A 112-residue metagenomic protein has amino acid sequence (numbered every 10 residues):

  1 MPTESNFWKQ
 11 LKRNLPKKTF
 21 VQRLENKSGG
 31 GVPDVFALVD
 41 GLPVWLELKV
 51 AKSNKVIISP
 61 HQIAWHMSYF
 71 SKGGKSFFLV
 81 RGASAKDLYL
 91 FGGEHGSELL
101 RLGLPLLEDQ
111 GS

Functional and structural regions predicted by a protein language model:
M1-N26: Acidic-basic catalytic patches of nuclease active cores, encompassing PD-(D/E)XK and other metal-cofactor nuclease
E25-S28, I58-S59: A conditional alpha-helix N-cap/helix-loop micro-motif detector
G31: Beta-rich catalytic cores
V35-A37, G41-K52: Conserved catalytic cores of phosphodiester-cleaving nucleases, focusing on short active-site segments
K52-I63: Active-site-adjacent loop/helix micro-motif of nuclease/hydrolase catalytic cores
F70-E98: Nucleic-acid nuclease catalytic cores
G96-S112: Helix-rich interaction surfaces within compact, conserved domain-sized segments that mediate assembly or partner
